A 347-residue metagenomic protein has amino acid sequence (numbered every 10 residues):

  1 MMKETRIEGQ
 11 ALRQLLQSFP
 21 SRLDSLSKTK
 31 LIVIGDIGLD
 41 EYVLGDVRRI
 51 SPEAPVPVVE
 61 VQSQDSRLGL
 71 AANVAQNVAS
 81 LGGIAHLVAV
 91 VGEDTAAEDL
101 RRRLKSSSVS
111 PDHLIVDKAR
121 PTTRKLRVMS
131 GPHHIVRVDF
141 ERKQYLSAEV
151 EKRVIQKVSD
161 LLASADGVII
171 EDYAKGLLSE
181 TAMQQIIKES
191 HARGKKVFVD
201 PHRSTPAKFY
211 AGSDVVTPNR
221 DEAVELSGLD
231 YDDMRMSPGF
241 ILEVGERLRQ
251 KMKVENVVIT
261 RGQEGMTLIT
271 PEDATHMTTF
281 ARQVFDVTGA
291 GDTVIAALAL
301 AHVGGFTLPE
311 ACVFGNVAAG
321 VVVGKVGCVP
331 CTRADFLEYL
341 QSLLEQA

Functional and structural regions predicted by a protein language model:
K3-R48: Positively charged, low-complexity intrinsically disordered leader regions
I7-L23, P52, V56-R124, Y339-L344: Substrate-binding N-lobe of the ribokinase-like
L26, L162-A163, Y210-A211: A short, aliphatic-rich alpha-helical micro-motif
I32-I34, R137, D166-I169, F198 (+2 more regions): Structural motif
L114-R120, R127-L162: Conserved phosphate-binding/catalytic loop of the ribokinase/pfkB sugar-kinase fold
S164-L177: Short acidic, glycine-rich surface-loop motifs adjacent to enzyme active sites
G176-A274: Conserved phosphate/ATP/ADP-binding segment of small-molecule kinases
E255-N256, F280-L343: Conserved post-catalytic alpha-helical subdomain immediately downstream of the catalytic base and nucleotide-binding
